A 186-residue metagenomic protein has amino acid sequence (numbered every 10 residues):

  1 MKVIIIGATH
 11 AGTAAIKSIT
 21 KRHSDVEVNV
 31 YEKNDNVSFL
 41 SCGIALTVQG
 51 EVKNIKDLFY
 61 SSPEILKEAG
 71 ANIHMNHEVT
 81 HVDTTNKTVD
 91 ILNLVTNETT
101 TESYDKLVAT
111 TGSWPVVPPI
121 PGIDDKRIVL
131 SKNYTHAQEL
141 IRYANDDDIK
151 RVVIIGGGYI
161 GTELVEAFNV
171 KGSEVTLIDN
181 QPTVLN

Functional and structural regions predicted by a protein language model:
M1-I6, F59, P63-I155, T183: FAD-binding core/adjacent interface of flavoenzyme oxidoreductases
M1-N72, V165-N186: Beta1-alpha1 glycine-rich phosphate/pyrophosphate-binding loop at the start of Rossmann-like nucleotide-binding domains
T9-T13, D35, S113-P115, T135 (+1 more regions): Residue-level detector of alpha-helix initiation sites
Y159-V165: Mid-domain beta-loop-alpha active-site segment that forms a flexible, acidic cofactor/metal-binding surface
